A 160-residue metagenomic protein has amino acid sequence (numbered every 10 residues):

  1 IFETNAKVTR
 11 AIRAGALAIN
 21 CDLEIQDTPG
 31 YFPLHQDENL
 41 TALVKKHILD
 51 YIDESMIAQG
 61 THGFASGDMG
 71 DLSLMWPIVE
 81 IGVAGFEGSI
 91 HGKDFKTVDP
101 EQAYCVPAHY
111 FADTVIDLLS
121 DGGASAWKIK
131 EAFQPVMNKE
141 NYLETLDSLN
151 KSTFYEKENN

Functional and structural regions predicted by a protein language model:
I1-N160: Metal-dependent amide/peptide-bond hydrolase catalytic core, centered on the "pita-bread" metallohydrolase fold
